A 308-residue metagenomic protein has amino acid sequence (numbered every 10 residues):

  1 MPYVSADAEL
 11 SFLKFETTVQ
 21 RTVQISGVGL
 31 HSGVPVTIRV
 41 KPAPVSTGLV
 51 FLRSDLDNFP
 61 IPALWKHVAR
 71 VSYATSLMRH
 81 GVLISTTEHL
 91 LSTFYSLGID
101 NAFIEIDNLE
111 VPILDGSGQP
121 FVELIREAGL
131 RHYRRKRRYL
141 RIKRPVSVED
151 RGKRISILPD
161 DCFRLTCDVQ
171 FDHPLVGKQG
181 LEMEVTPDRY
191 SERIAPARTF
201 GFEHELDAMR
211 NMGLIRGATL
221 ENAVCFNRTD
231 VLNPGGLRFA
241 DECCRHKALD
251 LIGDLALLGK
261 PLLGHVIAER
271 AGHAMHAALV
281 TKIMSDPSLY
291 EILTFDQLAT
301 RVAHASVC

Functional and structural regions predicted by a protein language model:
M1-D100, E105-C308: C-terminal regulatory domains involved in ligand/effector binding and gene-expression control
